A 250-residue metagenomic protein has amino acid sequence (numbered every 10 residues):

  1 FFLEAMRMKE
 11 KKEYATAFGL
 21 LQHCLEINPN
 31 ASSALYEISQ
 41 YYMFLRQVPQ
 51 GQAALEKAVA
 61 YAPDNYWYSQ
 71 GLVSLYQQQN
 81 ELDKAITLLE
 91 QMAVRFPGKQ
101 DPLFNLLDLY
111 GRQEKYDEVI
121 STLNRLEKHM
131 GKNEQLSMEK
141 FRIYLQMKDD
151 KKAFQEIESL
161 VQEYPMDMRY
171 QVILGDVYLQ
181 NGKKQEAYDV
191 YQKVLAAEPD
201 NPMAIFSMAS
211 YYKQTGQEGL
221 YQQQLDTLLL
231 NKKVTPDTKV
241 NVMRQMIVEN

Functional and structural regions predicted by a protein language model:
F1, S32-S33, N65-W67, Q100-D101 (+4 more regions): Helix-start (N-cap) detector for alpha-helical repeat units in TPR-like alpha-solenoids, especially tetratricopeptide
F1-I27, F44: Alpha-helical segment of the N-proximal tetratricopeptide repeat
F1-L3, L230-N250: Amphipathic alpha-helical repeat scaffolds of TPR domains
E10-K11, F44-L45, Q78-Q79, R112-Q113 (+5 more regions): Register position in tetratricopeptide repeats
C24, K57-A58, Q91-M92, R125-L126 (+3 more regions): Canonical positions in the second alpha-helix
I27, Y61, V94-F96, H129-M130 (+3 more regions): Structural marker of alpha-solenoid helical repeat scaffolds
